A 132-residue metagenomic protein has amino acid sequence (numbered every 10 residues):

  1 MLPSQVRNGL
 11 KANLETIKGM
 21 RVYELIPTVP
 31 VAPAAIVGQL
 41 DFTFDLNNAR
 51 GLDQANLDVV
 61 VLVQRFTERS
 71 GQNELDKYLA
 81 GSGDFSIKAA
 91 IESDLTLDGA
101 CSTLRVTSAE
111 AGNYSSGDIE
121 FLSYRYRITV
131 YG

Functional and structural regions predicted by a protein language model:
M1-V31, D41-G132: Charged, amphipathic alpha-helical segments and their flanking helix caps
V37: Two-metal-ion RNase H-like nuclease active-site motif
